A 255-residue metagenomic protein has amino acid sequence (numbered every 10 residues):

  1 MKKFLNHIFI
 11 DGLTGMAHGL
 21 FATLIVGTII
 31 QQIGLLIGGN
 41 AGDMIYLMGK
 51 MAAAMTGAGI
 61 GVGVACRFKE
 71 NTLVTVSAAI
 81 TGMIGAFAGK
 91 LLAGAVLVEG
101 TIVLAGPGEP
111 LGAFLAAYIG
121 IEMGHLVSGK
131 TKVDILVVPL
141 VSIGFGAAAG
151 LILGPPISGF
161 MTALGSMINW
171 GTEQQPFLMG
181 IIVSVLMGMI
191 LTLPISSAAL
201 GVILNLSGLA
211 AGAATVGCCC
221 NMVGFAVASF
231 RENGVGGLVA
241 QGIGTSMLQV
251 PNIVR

Functional and structural regions predicted by a protein language model:
M1-R255: Pore-lining transmembrane helices
